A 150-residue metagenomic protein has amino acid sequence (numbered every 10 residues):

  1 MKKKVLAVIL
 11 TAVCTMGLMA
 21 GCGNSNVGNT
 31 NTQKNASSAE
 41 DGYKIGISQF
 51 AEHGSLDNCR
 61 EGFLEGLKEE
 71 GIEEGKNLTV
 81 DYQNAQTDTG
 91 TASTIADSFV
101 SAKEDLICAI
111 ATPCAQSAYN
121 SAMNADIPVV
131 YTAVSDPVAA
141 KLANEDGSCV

Functional and structural regions predicted by a protein language model:
M1-A12: Positively charged n-region of N-terminal signal peptides that target proteins for export
K4-V5, G23-V150: Short hydrophobic alpha-helices and adjacent helix-cap/hinge residues
A12, M16, N31-Q33: N-terminal compositionally biased, intrinsically disordered segments and leader/signal-like regions
G17-G21: C-terminal motif of bacterial Sec signal peptides marking the signal peptidase cleavage site
